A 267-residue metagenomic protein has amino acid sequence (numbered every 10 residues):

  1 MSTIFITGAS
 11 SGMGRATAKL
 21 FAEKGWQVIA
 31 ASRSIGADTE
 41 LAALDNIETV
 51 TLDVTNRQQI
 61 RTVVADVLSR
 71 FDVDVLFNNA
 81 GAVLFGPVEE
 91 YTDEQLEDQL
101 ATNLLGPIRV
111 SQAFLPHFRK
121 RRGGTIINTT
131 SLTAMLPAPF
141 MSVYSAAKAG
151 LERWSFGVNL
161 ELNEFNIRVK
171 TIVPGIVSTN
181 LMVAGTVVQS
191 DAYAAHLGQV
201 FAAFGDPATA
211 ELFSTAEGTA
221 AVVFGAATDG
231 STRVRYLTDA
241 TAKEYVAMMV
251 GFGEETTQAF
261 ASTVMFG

Functional and structural regions predicted by a protein language model:
S10-S11: Conserved glycine-rich cofactor-binding loop
L52-T62, D93: The beta1-alpha1 cofactor-binding region of Rossmann-like NAD(H)/NADP(H)-dependent oxidoreductases
N79-L84: Conserved NAD(P)H cofactor-binding loop of Rossmann-fold oxidoreductase domains
P87-V88, Q95-E97: Substrate-binding pocket helix/loop in short-chain dehydrogenase/reductase
S111, A147: Active-site helix of classical SDR
S131: Residue(s) in the substrate-gating loop at a strand-loop-helix junction that position the organic substrate next
E164-R233: SDR active-site lid
